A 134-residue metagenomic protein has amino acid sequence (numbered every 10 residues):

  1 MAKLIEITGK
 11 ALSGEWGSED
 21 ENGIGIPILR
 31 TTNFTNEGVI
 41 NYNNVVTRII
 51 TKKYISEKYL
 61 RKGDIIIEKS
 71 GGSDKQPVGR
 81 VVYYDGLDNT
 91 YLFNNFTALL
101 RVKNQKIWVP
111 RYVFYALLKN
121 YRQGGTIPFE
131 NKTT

Functional and structural regions predicted by a protein language model:
M1-G14: Non-catalytic DNA-recognition/assembly elements of restriction-modification systems
I5, G17-K53, R61, L87 (+2 more regions): DNA target-recognition patches
R30, I55-L118: A short beta-sheet element
F34-T35, G72, Q123: Active-site/binding-pocket entry motifs
V45, Y83, E130-K132: Short linear capping/connector segments at secondary-structure termini
A116-T134: Specificity-determining recognition surfaces
